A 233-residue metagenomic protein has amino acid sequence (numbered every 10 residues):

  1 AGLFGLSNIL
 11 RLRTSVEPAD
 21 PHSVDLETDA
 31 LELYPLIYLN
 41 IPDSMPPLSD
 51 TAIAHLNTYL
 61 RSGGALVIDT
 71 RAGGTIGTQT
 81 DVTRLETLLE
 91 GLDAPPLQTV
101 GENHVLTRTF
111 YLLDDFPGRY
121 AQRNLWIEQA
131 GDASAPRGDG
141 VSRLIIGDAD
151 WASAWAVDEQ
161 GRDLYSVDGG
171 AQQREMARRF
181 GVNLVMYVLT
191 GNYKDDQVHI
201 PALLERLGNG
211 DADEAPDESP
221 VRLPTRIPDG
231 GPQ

Functional and structural regions predicted by a protein language model:
A1-G5, I9, T51, H55 (+5 more regions): Extracytoplasmic/secreted proteins, especially bacterial periplasmic and envelope-associated proteins
A1-L36, D43-S44, W151-A152, E159 (+1 more regions): Aromatic-Pro/Gly-enriched surface loop or interdomain linker that acts as a lid/target-recognition segment
D20-L26, S49-H55, A130-G131: Alpha-helical scaffolding within the catalytic cores of extracellular/periplasmic polymer-degrading hydrolases
D29-L33, Y59-R61, Q129, A135-G140 (+1 more regions): Extracellular/periplasmic catalytic domains that process cell-envelope and extracellular macromolecules
P35-L39, A65-D69, P96-T99, R143-G147: Structural recognition of the beta-strand scaffold that forms the well-ordered cores of secreted hydrolase catalytic
L36-V82: Short alpha-beta junction capping motif
L85-R123, I127-D132, G138-V141: Acidic, glycine-rich loop-and-strand cores that form catalytic or ligand-binding grooves in diverse globular domains
A135, V141-W155, L164: A conserved mid-domain beta-alpha-beta active-site/ligand-binding segment of alpha/beta enzyme cores
